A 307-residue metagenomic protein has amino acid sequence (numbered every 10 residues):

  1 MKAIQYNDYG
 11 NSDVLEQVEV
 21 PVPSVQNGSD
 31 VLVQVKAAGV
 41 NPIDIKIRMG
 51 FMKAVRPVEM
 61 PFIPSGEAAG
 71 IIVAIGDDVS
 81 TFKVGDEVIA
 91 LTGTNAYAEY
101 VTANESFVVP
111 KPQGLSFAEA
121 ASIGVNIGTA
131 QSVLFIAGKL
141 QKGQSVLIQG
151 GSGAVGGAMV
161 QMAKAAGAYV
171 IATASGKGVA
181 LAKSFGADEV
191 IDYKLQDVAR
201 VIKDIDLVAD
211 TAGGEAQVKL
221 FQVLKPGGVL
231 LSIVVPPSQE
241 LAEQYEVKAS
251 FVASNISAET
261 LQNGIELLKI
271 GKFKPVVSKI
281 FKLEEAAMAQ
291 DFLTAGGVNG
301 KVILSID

Functional and structural regions predicted by a protein language model:
N11-V14, V20-A69: N-terminal glycine-rich beta->alpha transition that marks the start or flank of a dinucleotide-binding site
A69-G93: A glycine-/small-residue-rich N-terminal strand-loop-strand element that serves as the cofactor-binding glycine loop
T92-E105: A structural motif shared across PLP-dependent enzymes of the aminotransferase-like
A121-D192: Mid-domain Rossmann-like dinucleotide-binding core that forms the NAD(H)/NADP(H) cofactor-binding site
R200-L207: A short acidic, Gly/Pro-enriched loop at the edge of an enzyme's catalytic core that lines a small-molecule cofactor
T211-F273, L283, V298, S305-D307: Glycine-rich phosphate-binding loop and adjacent beta-alpha segment of Rossmann(oid) nucleotide-cofactor-binding
